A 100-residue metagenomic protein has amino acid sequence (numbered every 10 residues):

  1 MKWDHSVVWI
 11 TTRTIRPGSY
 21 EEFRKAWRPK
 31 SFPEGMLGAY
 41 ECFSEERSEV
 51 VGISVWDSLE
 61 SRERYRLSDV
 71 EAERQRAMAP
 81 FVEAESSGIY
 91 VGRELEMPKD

Functional and structural regions predicted by a protein language model:
M1-A72, A77-D100: Short S/T/G/P-rich N-terminal loop/turn motif that feeds into the first structured element of a domain
